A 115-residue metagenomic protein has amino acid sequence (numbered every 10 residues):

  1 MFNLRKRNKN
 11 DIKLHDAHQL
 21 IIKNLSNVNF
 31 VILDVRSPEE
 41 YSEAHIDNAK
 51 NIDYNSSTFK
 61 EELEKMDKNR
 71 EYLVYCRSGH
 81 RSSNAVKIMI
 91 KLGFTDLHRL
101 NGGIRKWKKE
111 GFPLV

Functional and structural regions predicted by a protein language model:
M1-E43: Flexible, polar/low-complexity N-terminal or interdomain linker segments that lie immediately upstream of folded
R5, D47, L73: Conserved short-loop catalytic and cofactor-binding motifs
D11, I32, A49-N51, L97-R99: Conserved beta-strand scaffold positions in the cores of enzyme catalytic domains, especially in NTP/NDP-utilizing
Q19-N24, F59-N69: Short amphipathic alpha-helix with an adjacent loop that forms part of the alpha/beta core around
Y41-D47, W107: Short loop/helix-cap segments at secondary-structure boundaries that form the rim of catalytic
I52, L63-K109: Catalytic cysteine-centered active loop of the rhodanese-like fold, especially the PTP/DSP P-loop
D53-T58: Glycine-rich, highly charged phosphate/nucleotide-binding loops
F112-V115: Active-site neighborhoods of enzymes that stabilize oxyanions during catalysis
